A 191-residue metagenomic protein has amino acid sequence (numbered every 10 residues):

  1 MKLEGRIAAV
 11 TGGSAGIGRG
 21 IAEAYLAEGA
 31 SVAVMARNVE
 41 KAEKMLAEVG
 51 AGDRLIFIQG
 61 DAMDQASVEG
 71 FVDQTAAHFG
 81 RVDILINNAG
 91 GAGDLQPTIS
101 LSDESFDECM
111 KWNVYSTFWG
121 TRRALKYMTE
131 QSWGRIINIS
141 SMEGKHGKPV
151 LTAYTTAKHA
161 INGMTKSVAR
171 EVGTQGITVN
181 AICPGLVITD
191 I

Functional and structural regions predicted by a protein language model:
I7, S14-G16: Conserved glycine-rich cofactor-binding loop
V39, Q59-F71, D103: The beta1-alpha1 cofactor-binding region of Rossmann-like NAD(H)/NADP(H)-dependent oxidoreductases
Q96-T98, S102-M110, I136: Substrate-binding pocket helix/loop in short-chain dehydrogenase/reductase
P97, L101, G147-T155, S167 (+1 more regions): Active-site loop-to-helix junction immediately N-terminal to the catalytic Tyr of the SDR YXXXK motif in Rossmann-fold
T121, A157, T165: Active-site helix of classical SDR
K126, R170-T174: Alpha-helical segment proximal to the catalytic Tyr-Lys
S141: Residue(s) in the substrate-gating loop at a strand-loop-helix junction that position the organic substrate next
